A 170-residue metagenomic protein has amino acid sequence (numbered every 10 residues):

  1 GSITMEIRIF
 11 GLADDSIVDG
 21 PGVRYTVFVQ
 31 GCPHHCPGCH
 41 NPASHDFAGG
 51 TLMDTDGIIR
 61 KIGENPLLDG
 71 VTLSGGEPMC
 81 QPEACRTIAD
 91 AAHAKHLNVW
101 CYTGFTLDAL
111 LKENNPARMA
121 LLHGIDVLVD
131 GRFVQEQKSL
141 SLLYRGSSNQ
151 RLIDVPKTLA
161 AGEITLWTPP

Functional and structural regions predicted by a protein language model:
T4-F28, P37, N41-F47, I164-P170: N-terminal [4Fe-4S]-dependent radical SAM core
I7-F10, V23, N41-L121: Conserved Radical SAM active-site core
A13, R132, P156: Residues at the C-termini of beta-strands that transition into short coil/loop
P78, F133-V134: Short glycine-rich anion-binding loops that position phosphate/pyrophosphate groups of nucleotides and phosphorylated
C80-H96, W100, K138-P170: P-loop/Walker A phosphate-binding loop and immediately adjacent motor/lid segment at beta-alpha junctions
D126: Receiver (REC) domain switch/active-site residues of two-component response regulators
